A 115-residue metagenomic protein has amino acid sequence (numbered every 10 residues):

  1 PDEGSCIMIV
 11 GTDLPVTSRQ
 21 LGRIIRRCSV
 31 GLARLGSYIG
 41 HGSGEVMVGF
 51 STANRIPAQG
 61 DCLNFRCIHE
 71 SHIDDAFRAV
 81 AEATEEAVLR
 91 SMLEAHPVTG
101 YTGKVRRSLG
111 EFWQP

Functional and structural regions predicted by a protein language model:
P1-P115: A structural signal for small-residue-enriched, beta-sheet-centric alpha/beta enzyme cores and oligomeric scaffold folds
